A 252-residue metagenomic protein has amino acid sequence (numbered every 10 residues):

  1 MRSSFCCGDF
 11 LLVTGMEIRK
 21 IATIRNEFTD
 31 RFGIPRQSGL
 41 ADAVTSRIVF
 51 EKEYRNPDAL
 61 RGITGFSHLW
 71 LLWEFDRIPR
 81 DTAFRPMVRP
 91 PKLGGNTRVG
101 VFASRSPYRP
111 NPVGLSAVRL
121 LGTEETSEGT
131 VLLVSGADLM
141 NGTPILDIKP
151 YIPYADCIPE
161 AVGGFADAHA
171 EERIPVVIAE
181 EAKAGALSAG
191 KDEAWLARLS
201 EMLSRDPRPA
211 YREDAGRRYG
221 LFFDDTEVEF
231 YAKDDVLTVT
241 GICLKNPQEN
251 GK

Functional and structural regions predicted by a protein language model:
C6-C7: Cysteine-centered motifs
L12-V113, E125-K252: Mixed-charge, low-complexity intrinsically disordered regions
V118-L121: Conserved positions in beta-strands of structured domains
